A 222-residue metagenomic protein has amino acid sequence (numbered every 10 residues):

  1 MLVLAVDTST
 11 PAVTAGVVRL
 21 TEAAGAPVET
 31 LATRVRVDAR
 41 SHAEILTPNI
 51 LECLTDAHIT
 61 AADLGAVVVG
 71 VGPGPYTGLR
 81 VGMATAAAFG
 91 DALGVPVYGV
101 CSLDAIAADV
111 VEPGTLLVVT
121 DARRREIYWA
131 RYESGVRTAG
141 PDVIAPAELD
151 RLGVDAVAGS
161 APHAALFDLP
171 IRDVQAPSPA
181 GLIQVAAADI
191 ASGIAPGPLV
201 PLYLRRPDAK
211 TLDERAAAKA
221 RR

Functional and structural regions predicted by a protein language model:
M1-V71: N-terminal beta-alpha supersecondary unit
T21-S41, V95-G181, G193-G197, Y203-D213 (+1 more regions): Surface "functional belts" at beta-alpha junctions
A43, T47, A86, P179-I183: A general structural signal for well-ordered alpha-helical segments in protein cores
E52, A87, D91, A108 (+3 more regions): Short, well-ordered alpha-helices that flank and scaffold nucleotide-derived cofactor binding pockets
C53-A57, A92, V110, P179-S192: Stable alpha-helical structural segments in soluble proteins, enriched in small hydrophobic residues
A57-A62, G90-V100: Phosphate-handling active-site elements
V68-P96: DPxDG-like acidic metal-binding loop motif
